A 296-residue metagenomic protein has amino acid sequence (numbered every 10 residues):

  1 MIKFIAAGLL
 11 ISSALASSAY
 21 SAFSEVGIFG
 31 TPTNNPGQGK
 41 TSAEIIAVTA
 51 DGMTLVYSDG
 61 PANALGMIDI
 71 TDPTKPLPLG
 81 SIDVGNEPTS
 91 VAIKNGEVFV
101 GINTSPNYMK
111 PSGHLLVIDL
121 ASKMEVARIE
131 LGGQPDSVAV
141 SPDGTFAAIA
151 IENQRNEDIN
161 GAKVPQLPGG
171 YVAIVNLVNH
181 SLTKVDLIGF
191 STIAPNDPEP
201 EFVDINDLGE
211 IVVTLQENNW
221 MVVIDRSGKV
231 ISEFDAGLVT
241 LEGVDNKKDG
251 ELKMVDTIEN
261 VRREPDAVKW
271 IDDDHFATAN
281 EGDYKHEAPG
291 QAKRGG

Functional and structural regions predicted by a protein language model:
M1-Y20: Gram-negative bacterial Sec-dependent N-terminal signal peptides
Y20-G296: Sequence/structural signature of beta-propeller domains
